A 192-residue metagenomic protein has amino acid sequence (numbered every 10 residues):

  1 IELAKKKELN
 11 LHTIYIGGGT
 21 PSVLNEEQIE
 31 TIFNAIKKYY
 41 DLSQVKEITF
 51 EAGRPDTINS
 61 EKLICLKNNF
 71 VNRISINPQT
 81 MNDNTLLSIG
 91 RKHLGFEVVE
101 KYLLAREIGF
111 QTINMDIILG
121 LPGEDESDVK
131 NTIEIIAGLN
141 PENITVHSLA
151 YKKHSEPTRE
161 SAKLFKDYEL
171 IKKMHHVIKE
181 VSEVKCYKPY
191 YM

Functional and structural regions predicted by a protein language model:
I1-I178: Conserved non-cysteine loop/helix-boundary elements of the Radical SAM core domain that shape
H175, E183-M192: C-terminal accessory regions of radical SAM enzymes
